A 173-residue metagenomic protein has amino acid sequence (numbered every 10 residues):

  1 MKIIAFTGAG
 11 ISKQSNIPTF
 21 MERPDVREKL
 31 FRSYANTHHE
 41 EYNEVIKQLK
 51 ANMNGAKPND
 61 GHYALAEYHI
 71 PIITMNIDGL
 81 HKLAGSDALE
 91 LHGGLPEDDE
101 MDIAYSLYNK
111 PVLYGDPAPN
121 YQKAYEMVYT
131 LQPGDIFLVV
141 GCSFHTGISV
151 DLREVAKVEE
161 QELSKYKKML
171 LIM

Functional and structural regions predicted by a protein language model:
M1-M173: Conserved catalytic alpha/beta core of Sir2/sirtuin-type deacylases, generalized to analogous enzyme cores that bind
